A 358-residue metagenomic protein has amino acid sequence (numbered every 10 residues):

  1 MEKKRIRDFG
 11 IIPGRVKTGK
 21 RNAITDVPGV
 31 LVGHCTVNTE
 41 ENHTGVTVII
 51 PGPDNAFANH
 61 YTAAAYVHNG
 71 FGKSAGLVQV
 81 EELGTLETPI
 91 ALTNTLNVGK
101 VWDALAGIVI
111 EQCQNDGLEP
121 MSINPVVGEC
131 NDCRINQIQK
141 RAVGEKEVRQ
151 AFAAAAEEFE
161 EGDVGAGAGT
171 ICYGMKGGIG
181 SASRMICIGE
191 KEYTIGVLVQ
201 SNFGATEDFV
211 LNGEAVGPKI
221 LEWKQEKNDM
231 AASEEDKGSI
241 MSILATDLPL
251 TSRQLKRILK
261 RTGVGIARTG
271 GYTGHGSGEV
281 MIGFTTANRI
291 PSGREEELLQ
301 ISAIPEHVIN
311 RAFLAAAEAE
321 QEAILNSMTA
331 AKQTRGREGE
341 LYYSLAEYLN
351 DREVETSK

Functional and structural regions predicted by a protein language model:
M1-K358: Alpha/propeptide regions of enzymes that mature by internal proteolysis
